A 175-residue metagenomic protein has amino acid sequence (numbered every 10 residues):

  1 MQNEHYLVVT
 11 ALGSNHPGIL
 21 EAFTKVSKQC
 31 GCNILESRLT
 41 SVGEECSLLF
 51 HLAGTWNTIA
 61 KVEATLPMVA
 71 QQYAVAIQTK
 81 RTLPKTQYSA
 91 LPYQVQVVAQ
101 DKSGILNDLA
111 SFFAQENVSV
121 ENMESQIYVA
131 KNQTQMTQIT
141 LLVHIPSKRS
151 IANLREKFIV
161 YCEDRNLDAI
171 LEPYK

Functional and structural regions predicted by a protein language model:
M1-K175: Regulatory modules associated with amino-acid/nitrogen control
